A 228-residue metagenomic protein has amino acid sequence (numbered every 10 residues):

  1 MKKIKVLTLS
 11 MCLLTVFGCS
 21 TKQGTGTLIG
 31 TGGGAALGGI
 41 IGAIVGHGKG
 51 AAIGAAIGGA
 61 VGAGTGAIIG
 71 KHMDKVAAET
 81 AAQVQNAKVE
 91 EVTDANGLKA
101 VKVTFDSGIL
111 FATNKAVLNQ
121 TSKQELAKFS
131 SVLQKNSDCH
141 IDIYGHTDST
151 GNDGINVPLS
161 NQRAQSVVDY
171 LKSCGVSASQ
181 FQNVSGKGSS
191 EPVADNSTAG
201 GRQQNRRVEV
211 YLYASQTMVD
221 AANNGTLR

Functional and structural regions predicted by a protein language model:
M1-T8: Bacterial N-terminal signal peptides that target proteins for export
L14-G18: C-terminal motif of bacterial Sec signal peptides marking the signal peptidase cleavage site
S20-E79: Short, low-complexity, glycine-enriched hydrophobic/amphipathic alpha-helices that associate with lipid bilayers
M73-K102: Amphipathic, membrane-active segments
V84, N96-A100, T104-D106, T113 (+5 more regions): Extracytoplasmic
Q85, D94, D106-G108, N114-A116 (+4 more regions): Solvent-exposed coil/turn segments that connect beta secondary-structure elements in extracytoplasmic/periplasmic
L110-Y144, K172, Q203, V210 (+1 more regions): Periplasmic peptidoglycan-binding/anchoring modules of Gram-negative envelope and division proteins
H146-A221: Periplasmic OmpA-like peptidoglycan-binding domain that tethers envelope proteins to the cell wall
